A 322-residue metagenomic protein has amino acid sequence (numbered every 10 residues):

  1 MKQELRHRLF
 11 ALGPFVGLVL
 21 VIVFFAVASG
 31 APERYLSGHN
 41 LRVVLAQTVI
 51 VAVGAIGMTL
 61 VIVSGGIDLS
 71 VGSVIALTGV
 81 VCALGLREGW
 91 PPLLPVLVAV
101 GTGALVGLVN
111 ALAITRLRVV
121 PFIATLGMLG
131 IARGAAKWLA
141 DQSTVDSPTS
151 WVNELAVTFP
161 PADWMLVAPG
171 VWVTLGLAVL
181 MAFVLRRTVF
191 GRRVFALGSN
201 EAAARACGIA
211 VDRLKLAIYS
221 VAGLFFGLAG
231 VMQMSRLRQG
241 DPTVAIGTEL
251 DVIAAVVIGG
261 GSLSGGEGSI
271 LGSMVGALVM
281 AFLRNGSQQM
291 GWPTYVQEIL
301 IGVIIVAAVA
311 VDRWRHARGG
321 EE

Functional and structural regions predicted by a protein language model:
M1-V23, V27, A206-R213, R236 (+1 more regions): Cytosolic-side transmembrane-helix boundaries in multi-pass membrane proteins
P14-V27, M58, A132-G134, V173-V184 (+4 more regions): Hydrophobic core segments of alpha-helical transmembrane domains in multi-pass membrane transport and ion-translocation
V19-Y35, S64, L139-A140, A182-V189: Structural signal for alpha-helical transmembrane segments and their membrane-water exit/capping regions in multi-pass
L20, F24-V27, S37-E88, L112-V119 (+3 more regions): Single transmembrane alpha-helix segments in multi-pass membrane proteins
W90-L129, V275-G276: Alpha-helical transmembrane segments within multi-pass membrane transporters and channels
P91-V100, L105-N110, A162-G240: Helix-loop-helix "hairpin" substructures at the membrane interface of multi-pass membrane proteins
P121-R187, L214-A217, R236-A245, Q289 (+2 more regions): Transmembrane helix-bundle core of multi-pass membrane transporters and related energy-transducing complexes
S220, F226, R236-I301: Transmembrane alpha-helical segments in multi-pass inner-membrane proteins
